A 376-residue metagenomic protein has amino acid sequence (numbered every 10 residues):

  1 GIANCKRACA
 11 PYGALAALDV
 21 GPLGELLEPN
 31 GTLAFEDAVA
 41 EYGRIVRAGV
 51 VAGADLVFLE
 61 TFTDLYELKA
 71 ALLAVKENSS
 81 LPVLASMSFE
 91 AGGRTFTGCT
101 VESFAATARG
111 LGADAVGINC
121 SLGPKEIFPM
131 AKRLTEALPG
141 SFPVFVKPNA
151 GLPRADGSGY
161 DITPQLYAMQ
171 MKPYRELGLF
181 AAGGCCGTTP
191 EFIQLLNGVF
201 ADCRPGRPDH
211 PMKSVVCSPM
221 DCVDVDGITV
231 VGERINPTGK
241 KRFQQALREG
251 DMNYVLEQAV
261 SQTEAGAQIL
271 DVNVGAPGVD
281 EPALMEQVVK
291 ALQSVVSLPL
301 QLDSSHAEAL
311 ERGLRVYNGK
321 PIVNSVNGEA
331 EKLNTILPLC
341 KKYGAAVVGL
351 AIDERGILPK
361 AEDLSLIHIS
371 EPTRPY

Functional and structural regions predicted by a protein language model:
K6-A14, A201-N253, E257: N-terminal amphipathic alpha-helix/helix-capping segment at the start of soluble metabolic enzymes
A16-L18, V57-L59, V83-M87, V116-I118 (+7 more regions): Hydrophobic faces of well-ordered beta-strands that scaffold small-molecule active sites in alpha/beta enzyme cores
G24-E41, S88-C99, P153-L166, G227-E257 (+2 more regions): Active-site mouth loops of central-metabolism enzymes
A54-K69, I118-P124, C186-I193, A265-L298: Glycine-rich, proline-tolerant flexible connector loops at the mouths of alpha/beta enzymes
F62-S79, G123-L138, T189-L196, V279-Q287 (+2 more regions): Active-site-adjacent beta->alpha loops and helix N-cap segments on the catalytic face of soluble alpha/beta enzymes
E90-G92, F96-A105, R109-F180, G198-P205 (+4 more regions): Catalytic-face loop-and-helix region of soluble metabolic enzyme cores
T188-D221, A309-R312, V316-N318: Terminal amphipathic helices with adjacent charged low-complexity linkers/tails
I367-Y376: Single conserved hydrophobic/aromatic residue that forms the stacking wall/gate of nucleotide- or nucleobase-binding
